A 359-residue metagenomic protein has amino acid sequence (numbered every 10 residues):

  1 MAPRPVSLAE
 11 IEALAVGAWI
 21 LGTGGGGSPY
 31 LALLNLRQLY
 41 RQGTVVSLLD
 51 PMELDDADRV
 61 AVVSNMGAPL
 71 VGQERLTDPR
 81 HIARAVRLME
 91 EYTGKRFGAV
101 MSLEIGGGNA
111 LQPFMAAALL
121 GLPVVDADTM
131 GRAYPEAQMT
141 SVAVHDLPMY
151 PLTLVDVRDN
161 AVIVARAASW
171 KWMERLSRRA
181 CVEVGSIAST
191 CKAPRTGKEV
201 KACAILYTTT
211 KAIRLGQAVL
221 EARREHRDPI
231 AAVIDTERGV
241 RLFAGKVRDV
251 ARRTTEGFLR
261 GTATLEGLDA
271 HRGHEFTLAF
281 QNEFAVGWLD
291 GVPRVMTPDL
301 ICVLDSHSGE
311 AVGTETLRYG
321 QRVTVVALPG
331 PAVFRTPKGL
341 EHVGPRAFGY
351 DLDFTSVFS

Functional and structural regions predicted by a protein language model:
E12-N65, E310, T316-P331: N-terminal low-complexity or amphipathic/hydrophobic leaders
S28-A32, I82-A83, L103-F114, G131-E136: Short glycine/serine/threonine-rich phosphate/pyrophosphate-binding segments that cradle anionic phosphate groups
M52-G98: Glycine-rich oxoanion-binding loops at beta->alpha junctions
L54-P69, M139-A180: A structural-propensity feature for long, helix-poor, extended segments
G107, L111, L119-V162: Active-site histidine-anchored catalytic micro-motif
R158-T208: Conserved anion/nucleotide-ligand pocket segment
R214-G267: Oxyanion-binding "anion nests"
V250-S359: C-terminal non-catalytic interaction/assembly regions of soluble proteins
